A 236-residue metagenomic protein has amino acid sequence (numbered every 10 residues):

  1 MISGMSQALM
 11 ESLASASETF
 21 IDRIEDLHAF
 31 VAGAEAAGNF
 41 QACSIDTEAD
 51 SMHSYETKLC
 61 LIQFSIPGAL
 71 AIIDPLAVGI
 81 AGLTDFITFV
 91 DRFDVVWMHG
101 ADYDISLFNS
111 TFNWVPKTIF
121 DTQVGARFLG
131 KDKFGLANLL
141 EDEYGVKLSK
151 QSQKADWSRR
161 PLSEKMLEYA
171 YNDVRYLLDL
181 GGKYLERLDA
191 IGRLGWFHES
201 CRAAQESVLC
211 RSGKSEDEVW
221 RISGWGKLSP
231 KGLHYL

Functional and structural regions predicted by a protein language model:
M1-C43, T47: N-terminal accessory regions of nucleic-acid-interacting proteins
G4, L9-F20, Q63, G68-L178 (+3 more regions): Active-site-proximal helix-loop-helix substrate-binding element of RNase H-like nuclease domains
L27-H28, M52-S54: Short N-terminal binding/cap micro-motifs at the start of the first secondary-structure element
Q41, K58-C60, A69: A generic structural signal for short beta-strands and their flanking turns/coil linkers
S44, H53, L59-F64: Non-catalytic, usually N-terminal nucleic-acid engagement modules in DNA/RNA processing proteins
E48-M52, G125: Short beta-turn/strand-loop junction motif enriched in small, turn-promoting residues
S54-K58, I72-P75: Short, glycine/acidic-enriched capping/hinge loops at junctions between secondary-structure elements
L167-L236: Mixed-charge, glycine-rich, non-catalytic linkers/tails in nucleic-acid processing enzymes
